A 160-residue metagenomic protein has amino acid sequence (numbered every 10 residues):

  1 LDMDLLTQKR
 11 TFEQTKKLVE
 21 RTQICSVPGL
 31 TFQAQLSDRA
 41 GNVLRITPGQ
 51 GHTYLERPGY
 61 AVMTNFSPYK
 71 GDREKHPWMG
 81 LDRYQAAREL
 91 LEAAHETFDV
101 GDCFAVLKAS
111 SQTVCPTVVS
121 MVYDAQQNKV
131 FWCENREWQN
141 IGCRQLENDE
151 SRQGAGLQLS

Functional and structural regions predicted by a protein language model:
L1-I24: Compact, glycine/acidic-enriched structural inserts
L1-T7, G29-F32, S37-S160: C-terminal, well-structured catalytic/ligand-binding subdomain of enzymes
